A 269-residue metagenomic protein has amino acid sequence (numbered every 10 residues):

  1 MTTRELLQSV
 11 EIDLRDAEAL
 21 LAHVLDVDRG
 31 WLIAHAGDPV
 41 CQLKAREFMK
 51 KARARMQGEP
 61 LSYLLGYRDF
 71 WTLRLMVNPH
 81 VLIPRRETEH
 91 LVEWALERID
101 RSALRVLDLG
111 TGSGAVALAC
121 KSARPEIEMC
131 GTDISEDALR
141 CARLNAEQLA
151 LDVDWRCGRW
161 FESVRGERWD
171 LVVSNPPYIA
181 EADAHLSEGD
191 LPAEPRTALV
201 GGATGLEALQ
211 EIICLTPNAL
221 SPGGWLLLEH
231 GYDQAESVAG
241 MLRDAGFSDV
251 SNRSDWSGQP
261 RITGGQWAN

Functional and structural regions predicted by a protein language model:
M1-L14: Non-catalytic nucleic-acid substrate-recognition regions in nucleic-acid-modifying enzymes
A19-R98: Conserved AdoMet
L20, G58, T88, V116 (+6 more regions): Residue-level signal for inorganic ion chemistry
E87-H185, L191: Conserved SAM/SAH cofactor-binding pocket of Class I
T132-L139, E188-S221, W225, H230-D233: Glycine-rich S-adenosyl-L-methionine
A146, T216, L242: Conserved hydrophobic residues forming the short capping helix/wall of the S-adenosyl-L-methionine
Y232-A245: Short alpha-helix
A245-N269: Core SAM-dependent methyltransferase catalytic element
